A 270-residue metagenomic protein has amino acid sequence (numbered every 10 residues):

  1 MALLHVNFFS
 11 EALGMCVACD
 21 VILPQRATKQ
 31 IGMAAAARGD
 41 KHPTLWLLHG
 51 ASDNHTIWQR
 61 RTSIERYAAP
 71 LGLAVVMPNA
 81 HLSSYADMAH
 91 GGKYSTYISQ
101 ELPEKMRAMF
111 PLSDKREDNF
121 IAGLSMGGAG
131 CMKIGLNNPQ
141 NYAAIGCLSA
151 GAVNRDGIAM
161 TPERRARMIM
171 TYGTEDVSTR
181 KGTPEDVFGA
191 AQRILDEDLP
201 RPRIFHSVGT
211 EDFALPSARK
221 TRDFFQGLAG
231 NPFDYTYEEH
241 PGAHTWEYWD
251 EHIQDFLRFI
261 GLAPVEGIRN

Functional and structural regions predicted by a protein language model:
M1-N270: Non-catalytic cap/lid and distal C-terminal segments of serine-dependent acyl enzymes
